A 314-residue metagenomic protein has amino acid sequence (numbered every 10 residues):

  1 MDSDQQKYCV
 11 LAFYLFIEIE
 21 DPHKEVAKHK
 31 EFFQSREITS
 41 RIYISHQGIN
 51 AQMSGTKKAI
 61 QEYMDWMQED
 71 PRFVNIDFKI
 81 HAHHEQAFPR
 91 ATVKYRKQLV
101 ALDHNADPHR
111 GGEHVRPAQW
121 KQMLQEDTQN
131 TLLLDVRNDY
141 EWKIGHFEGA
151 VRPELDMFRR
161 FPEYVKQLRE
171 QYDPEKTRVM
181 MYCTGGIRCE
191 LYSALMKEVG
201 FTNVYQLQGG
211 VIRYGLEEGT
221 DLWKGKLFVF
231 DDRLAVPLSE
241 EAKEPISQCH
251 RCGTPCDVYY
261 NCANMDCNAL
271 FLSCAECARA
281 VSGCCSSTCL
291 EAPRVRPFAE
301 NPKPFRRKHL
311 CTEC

Functional and structural regions predicted by a protein language model:
D2-E113, Q129-T131, N138-V179, I187-C314: Rhodanese-like catalytic fold shared by cysteine-dependent sulfurtransferases and DSP/PTP-type phosphatases
G111-P117, M123-Q125: A conserved helix-loop-strand patch within extracytoplasmic ligand-binding domains of the periplasmic binding
Y182: Cofactor-cradling patches in redox/metallo enzymes
